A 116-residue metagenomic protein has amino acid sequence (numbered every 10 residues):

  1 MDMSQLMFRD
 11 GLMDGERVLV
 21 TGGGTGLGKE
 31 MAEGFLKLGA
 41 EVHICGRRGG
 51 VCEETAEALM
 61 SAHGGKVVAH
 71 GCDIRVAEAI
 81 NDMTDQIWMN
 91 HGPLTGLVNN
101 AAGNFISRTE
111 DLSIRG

Functional and structural regions predicted by a protein language model:
M1-L19: Flexible N-terminal pre-Rossmann segment of NAD(P)-dependent oxidoreductases
R17, G22-G26, R48: Conserved glycine-rich cofactor-binding loop
T21-G22, L94-A102: Rossmann-fold scaffold of SDR-type NAD(P)-dependent oxidoreductases
G26, E30, N104: NAD(P)H-binding Rossmann-fold N-terminus in SDR/SDR-like oxidoreductases, specifically the glycine-rich beta1-alpha1
F35: Aromatic pocket-lining residues of Rossmann-like dinucleotide-binding sites
L38-E54: Conserved glycine-rich Rossmann-like NAD(P)H-binding loop of the short-chain dehydrogenase/reductase
E57-M60, V67-G71, V76-G92: Conserved amphipathic alpha-helix within the SDR
N81, N104-G116: Conserved mid-core segment of classical short-chain dehydrogenase/reductases
